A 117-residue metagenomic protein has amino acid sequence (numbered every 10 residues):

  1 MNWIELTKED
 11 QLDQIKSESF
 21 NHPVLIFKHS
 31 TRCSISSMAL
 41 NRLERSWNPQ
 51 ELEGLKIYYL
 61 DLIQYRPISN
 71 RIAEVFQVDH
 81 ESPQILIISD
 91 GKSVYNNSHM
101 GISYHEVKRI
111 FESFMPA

Functional and structural regions predicted by a protein language model:
M1-L6, R32: Acidic/glycine-enriched edge-of-secondary-structure segments
E5-P23: A short beta-strand-turn-helix
S19-C33: Short active-site neighborhood of thiol/selenol oxidoreductases, capturing the structured segment around
S36-Q50: Typically the conserved alpha-helix immediately C-terminal to a functionally engaged Cys/Sec in thioredoxin-like
E53-S69: Thiol-based oxidoreductase modules, predominantly thioredoxin-like and allied folds used for disulfide exchange
P67-F76, H80-I85, S89-D90: Amphipathic, Lys/Arg-enriched alpha-helical "gate/interface" segment within cytosolic domains that mediates
E81, I87-A117: Non-catalytic, surface beta->alpha helical segment in thiol-disulfide oxidoreductase systems
